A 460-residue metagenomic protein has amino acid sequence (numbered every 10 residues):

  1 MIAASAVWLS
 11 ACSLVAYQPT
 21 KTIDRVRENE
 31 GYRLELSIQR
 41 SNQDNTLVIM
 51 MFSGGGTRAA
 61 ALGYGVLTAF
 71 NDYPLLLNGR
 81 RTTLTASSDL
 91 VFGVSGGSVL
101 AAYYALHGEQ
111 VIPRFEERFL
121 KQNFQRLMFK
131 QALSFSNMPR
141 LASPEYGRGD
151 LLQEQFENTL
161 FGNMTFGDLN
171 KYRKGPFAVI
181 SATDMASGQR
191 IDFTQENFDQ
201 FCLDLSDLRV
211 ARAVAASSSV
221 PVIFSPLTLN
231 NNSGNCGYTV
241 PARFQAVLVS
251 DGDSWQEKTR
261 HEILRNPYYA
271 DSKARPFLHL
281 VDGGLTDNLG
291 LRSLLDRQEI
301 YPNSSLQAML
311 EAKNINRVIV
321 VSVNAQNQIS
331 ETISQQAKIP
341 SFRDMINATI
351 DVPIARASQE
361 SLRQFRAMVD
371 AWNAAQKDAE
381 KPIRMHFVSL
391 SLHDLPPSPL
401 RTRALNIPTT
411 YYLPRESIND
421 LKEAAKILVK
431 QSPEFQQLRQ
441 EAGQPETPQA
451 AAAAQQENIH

Functional and structural regions predicted by a protein language model:
M1-S13: Sec-dependent bacterial lipoprotein signal peptides
C12-H460: Catalytic domains of lipid- and phosphate-ester/thioester hydrolases
